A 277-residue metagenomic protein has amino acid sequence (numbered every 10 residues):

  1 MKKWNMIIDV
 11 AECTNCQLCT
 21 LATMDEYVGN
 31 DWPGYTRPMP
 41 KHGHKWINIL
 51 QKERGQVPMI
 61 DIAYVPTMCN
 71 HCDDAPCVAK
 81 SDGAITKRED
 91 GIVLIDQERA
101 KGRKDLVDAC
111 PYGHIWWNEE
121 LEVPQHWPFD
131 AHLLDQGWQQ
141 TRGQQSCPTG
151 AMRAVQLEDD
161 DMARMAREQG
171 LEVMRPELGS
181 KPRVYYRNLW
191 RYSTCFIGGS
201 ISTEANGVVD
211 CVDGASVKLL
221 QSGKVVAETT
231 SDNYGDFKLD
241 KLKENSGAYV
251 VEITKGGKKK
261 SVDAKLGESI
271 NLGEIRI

Functional and structural regions predicted by a protein language model:
M1-I92: Long, charged N-terminal interaction/targeting segments
D31-M68, D73, Q97-R103, V107-D108 (+1 more regions): Flanking helices and flexible, charged tails adjoining ferredoxin-like Fe-S electron-transfer domains in multi-subunit
C72, L242-E244, A264, I275: Hydrophobic loop/turn residues within beta-sheet-rich immunoglobulin-like superfamily modules
K181-R187, D263-I277: Extracellular beta-sheet/turn segments enriched in Thr/Pro/Gly and aliphatic residues
V212, K238-A248: Short Pro-Gly-centered beta-turn/loop motif in secreted/extracellular proteins
D213-L220, V251: Hydrophobic beta-strand segments
Q221-K238: Short, acidic Ser/Thr/Gly-rich low-complexity loop/linker segments typical of extracellular and cell-surface proteins
N245-G257: A short, solvent-exposed beta-strand micro-motif common in secreted/extracellular proteins
